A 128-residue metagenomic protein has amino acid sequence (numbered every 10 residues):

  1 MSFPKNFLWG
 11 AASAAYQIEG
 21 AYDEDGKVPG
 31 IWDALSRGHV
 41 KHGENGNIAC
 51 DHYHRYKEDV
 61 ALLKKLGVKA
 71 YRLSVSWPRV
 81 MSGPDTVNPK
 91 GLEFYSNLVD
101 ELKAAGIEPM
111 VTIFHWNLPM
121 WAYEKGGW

Functional and structural regions predicted by a protein language model:
M1-L66: N-terminal carbohydrate-binding accessory modules
V60-W128: Substrate-binding cleft and catalytic face of glycoside hydrolase catalytic domains, especially the flexible beta-alpha
